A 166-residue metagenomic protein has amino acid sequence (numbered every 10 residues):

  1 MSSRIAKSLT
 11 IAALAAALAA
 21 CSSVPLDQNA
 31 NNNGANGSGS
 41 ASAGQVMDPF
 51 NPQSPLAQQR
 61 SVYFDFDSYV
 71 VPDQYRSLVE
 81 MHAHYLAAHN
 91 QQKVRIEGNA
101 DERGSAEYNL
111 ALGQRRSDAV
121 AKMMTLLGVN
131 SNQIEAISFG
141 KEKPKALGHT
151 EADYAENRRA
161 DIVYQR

Functional and structural regions predicted by a protein language model:
M1-T10: Bacterial N-terminal signal peptides that target proteins for export
L14: Pyridoxal 5′-phosphate
A17-A20: C-terminal motif of bacterial Sec signal peptides marking the signal peptidase cleavage site
S22-K93: Periplasmic peptidoglycan-binding/tethering modules of Gram-negative envelope proteins
R76, E80-A83, N109, S117 (+1 more regions): Extracytoplasmic/secreted envelope proteins and their assembly/folding machinery, especially bacterial periplasmic
N90-N99, Q114-K145, R158-R166: A non-catalytic structural micro-motif
L147-T150: Short beta-alpha junctions and helix-cap segments that line functional grooves
A152-E156: A generic structural micro-feature
